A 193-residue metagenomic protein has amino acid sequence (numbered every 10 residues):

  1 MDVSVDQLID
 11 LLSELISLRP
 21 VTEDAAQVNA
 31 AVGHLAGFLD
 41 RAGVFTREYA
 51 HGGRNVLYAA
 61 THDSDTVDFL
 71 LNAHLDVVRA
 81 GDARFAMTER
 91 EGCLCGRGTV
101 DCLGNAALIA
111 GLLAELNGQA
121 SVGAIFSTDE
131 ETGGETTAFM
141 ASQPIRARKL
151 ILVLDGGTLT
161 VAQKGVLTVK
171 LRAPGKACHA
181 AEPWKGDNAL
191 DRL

Functional and structural regions predicted by a protein language model:
D2-R97, G118: Acidic/His- and Gly-rich active-site-bordering loop/insert found across diverse amide/peptide-bond hydrolases
T61, A173-G175: Short beta-strand-to-loop capping motifs
D68-L70, L94, K149-V153, K170: Short glycine-aspartate micro-motif
H74, H179-A180: Histidine-centered active-site/metal-ligand motif
C93-L108, H179: Glycine/serine-rich anion-binding loops at beta->alpha junctions that coordinate negatively charged ligand groups
C102-T168: Acidic/histidine-rich catalytic neighborhood of metal-dependent amide-processing enzymes
A181-L193: Acidic-enriched catalytic cores of C-N bond-cleaving enzymes acting on peptides and small amides
